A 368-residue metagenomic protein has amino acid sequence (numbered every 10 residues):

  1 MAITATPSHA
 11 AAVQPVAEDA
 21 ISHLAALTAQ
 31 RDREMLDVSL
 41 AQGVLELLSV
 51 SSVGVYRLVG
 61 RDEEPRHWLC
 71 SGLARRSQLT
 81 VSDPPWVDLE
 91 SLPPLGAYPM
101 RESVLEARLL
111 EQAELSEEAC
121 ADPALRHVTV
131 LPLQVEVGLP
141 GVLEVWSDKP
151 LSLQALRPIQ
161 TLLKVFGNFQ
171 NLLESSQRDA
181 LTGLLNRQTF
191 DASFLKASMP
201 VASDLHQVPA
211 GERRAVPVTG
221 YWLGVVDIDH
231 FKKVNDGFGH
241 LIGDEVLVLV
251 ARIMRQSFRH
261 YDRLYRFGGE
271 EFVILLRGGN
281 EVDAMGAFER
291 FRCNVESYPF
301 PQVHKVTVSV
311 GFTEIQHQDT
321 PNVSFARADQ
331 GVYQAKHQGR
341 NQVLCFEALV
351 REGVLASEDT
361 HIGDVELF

Functional and structural regions predicted by a protein language model:
M1-M35: Signal-transmission linkers at sensory-effector interfaces
V55-P94: GAF sensory/regulatory domain recognition with acknowledged cross-activation on helical regulatory dimers
L115-E118, A124-Q134: A short, aliphatic-rich beta-strand micro-motif
S147, L151-N168: Amphipathic alpha-helical "output/dimerization" segments
E174-K196, V201-D204, V208, V226-H240 (+1 more regions): Conserved nucleotide-binding and Mg2+-coordinating catalytic segments in signaling enzymes
I242-Y261, E271: Active-site-proximal alpha-helical element of nucleotidyl cyclase-like catalytic domains and analogous helices
R263-R266: A short pre-motif secondary-structure segment
M285, E314-F368: Catalytic-core segments of nucleotide cyclases and related cyclic-nucleotide turnover enzymes
